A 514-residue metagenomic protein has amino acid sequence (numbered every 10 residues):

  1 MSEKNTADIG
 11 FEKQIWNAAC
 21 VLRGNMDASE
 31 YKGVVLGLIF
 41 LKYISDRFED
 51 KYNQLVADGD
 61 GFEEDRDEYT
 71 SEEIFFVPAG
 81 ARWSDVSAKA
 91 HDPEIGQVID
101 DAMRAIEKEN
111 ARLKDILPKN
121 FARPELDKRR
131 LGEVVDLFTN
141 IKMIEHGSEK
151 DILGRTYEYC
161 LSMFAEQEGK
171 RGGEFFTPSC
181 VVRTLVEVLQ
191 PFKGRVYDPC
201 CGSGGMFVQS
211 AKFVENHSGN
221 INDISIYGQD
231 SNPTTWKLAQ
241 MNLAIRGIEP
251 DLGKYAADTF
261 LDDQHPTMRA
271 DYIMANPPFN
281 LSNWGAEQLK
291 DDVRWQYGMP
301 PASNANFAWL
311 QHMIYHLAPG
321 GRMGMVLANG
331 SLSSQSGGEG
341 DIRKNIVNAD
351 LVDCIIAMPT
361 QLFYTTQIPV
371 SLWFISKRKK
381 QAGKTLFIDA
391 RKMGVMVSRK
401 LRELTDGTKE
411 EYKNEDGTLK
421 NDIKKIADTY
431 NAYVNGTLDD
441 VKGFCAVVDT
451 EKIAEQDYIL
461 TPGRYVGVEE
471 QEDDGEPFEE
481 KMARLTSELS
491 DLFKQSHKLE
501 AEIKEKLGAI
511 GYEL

Functional and structural regions predicted by a protein language model:
M1-F192, D251-Q264, A357-T360, A382-R391 (+3 more regions): Non-catalytic, mostly N-terminal accessory regions of nucleic-acid modification and defense proteins
Q14, V21, E30-Y31, V35-Y43 (+2 more regions): Conserved Class I SAM-dependent methyltransferase catalytic core
N25, W284-N304, G330-E339, P359-T365 (+2 more regions): Short, contiguous acidic/charged loop-to-helix segments that flank catalytic cores in large enzymes
P124, H146, C200, G228-N232 (+6 more regions): Hydrophobic alpha-helical scaffolding
R171-A275, N280-W284, L289-Q296, A308 (+3 more regions): Conserved S-adenosyl-L-methionine
E215, A244, I248, P278 (+12 more regions): Hydrophobic alpha-helix feature that most strongly marks membrane-spanning transmembrane helices and their immediate
R269-A270, N304-N306, G320-R322, V326-A328 (+7 more regions): Active-site lining segments that contact anionic ligands and/or coordinate catalytic metals
N348-V352, L362-N421: C-terminal, active-site-flanking charged/polar segments
